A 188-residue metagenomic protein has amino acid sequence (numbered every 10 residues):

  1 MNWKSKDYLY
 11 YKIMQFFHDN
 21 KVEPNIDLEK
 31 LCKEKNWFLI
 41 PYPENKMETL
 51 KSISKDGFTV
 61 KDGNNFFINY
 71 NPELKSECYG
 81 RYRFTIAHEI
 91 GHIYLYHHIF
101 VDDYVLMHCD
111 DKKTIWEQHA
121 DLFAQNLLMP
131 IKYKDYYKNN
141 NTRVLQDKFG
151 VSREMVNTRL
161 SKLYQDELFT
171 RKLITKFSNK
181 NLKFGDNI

Functional and structural regions predicted by a protein language model:
M1-I188: Active-site hotspot residues in diverse enzymes, especially metal/ion-binding acidic/histidine motifs
